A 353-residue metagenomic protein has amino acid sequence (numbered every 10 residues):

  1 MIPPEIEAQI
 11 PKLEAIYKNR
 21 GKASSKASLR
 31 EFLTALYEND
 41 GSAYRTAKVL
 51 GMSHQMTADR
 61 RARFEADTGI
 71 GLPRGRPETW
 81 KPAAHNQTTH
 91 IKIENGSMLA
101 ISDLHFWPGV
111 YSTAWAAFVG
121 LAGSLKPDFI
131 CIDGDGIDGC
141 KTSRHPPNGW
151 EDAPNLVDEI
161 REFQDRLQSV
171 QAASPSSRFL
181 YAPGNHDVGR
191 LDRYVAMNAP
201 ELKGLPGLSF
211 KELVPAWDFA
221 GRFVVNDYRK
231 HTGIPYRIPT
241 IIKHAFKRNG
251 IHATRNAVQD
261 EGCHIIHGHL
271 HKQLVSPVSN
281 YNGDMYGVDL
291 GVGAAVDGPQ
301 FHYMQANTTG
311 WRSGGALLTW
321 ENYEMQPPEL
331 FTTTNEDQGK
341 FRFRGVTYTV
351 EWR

Functional and structural regions predicted by a protein language model:
A23-G41: Short, amphipathic alpha-helical "recognition" segments used to contact nucleic acids or chromatin
R45-L50: Short alpha-helical "recognition helix" segments of helix-turn-helix
Q55-M56: Key DNA-contact positions within bacterial/archaeal DNA-binding proteins
D59, I101, F106-P215: Core catalytic region of metal-dependent phosphoesterases/phosphodiesterases, especially metallo-beta-lactamase-like
R60-F64: Residues in the recognition helix of alpha-helical DNA-binding motifs
E65-N86: Short Lys/Arg-enriched helix C-cap and helix-to-coil transition segments that create basic nucleic-acid-contact patches
P200-P239: Metallo-beta-lactamase
P239-T332: Conserved beta-sheet core of the metallophosphoesterase superfamily
